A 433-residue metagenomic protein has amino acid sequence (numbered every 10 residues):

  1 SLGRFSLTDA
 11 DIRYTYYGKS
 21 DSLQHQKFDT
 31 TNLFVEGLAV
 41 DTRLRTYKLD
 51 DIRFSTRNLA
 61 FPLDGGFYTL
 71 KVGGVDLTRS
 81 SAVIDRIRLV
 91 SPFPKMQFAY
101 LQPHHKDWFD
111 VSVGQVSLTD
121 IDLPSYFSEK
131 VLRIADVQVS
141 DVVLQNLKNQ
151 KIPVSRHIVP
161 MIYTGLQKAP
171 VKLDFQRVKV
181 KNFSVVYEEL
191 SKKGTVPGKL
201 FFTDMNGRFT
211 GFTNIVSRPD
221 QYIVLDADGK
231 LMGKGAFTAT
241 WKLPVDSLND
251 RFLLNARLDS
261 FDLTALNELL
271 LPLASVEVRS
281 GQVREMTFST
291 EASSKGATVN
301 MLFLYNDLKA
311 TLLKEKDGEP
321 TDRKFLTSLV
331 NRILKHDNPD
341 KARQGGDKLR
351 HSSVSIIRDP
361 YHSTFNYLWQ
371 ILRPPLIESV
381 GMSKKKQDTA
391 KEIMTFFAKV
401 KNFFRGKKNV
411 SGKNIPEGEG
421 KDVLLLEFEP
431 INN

Functional and structural regions predicted by a protein language model:
S1-S80, L123, N146-N149, I158-F252: Elongated, acidic membrane-bridging lipid-handling scaffolds and related periplasm/extracellular "bridge/tunnel" systems
S1-Y14, N32-L38, I52-R57, V75 (+4 more regions): Extended amphipathic, helix-rich lipid-handling scaffolds
G3, R133-A135, D250-F252, K295-A297: Outer-envelope beta-barrel architecture signal
I52, G114, L225-A227, A239 (+3 more regions): Hydrophobic residues positioned within well-ordered beta-strands of beta-sheet architectures
F127-E129: Short, T/G/N/S-enriched strand-turn elements that build extracellular solenoid repeat scaffolds
L147-I152, L313-D317: Outer-membrane beta-barrel and related beta-rich outer-membrane complex signature in Gram-negative bacteria
G229-A236, D246-L248, D259, L263-A265 (+2 more regions): Extended serine/threonine-enriched, polar tracts that run as long, contiguous segments within proteins
P244, R257, P272-N433: Extended terminal
